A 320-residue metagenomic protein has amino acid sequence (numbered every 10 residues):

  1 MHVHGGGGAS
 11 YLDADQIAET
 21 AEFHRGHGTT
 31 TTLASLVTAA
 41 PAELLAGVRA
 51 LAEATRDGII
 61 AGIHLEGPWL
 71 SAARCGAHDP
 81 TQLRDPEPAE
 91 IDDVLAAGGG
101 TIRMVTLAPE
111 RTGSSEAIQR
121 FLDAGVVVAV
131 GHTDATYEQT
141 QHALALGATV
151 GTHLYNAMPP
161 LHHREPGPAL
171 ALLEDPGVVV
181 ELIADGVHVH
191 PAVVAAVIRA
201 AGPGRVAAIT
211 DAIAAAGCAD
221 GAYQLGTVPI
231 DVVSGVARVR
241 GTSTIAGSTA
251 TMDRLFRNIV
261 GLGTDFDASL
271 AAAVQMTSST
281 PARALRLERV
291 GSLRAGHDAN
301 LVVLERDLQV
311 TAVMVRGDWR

Functional and structural regions predicted by a protein language model:
M1-E43: Metal-associated gating/positioning segment near the N- to mid-region
H2, H24, L65, F121 (+4 more regions): Conserved, mostly hydrophobic/aromatic
I17-A21, V48-A52, I91, I118 (+2 more regions): Generic structural signal for well-ordered alpha-helices, preferentially at hydrophobic/aromatic core positions
E22-L33, S71-G99, H142-L154, M158 (+3 more regions): Active-site gating loops and adjacent loop-to-helix segments of metal-dependent hydrolytic enzymes
R49-H64, L70-V128: Active-site gating/metal-coordination segments in enzymes
D92, A96-D220: Active-site core of metal-dependent hydrolases
A171-V180, G186, I198-T210, A216-L304: His/Asp/Glu-enriched, well-ordered alpha-helical/loop segment that forms or immediately abuts the divalent-metal
